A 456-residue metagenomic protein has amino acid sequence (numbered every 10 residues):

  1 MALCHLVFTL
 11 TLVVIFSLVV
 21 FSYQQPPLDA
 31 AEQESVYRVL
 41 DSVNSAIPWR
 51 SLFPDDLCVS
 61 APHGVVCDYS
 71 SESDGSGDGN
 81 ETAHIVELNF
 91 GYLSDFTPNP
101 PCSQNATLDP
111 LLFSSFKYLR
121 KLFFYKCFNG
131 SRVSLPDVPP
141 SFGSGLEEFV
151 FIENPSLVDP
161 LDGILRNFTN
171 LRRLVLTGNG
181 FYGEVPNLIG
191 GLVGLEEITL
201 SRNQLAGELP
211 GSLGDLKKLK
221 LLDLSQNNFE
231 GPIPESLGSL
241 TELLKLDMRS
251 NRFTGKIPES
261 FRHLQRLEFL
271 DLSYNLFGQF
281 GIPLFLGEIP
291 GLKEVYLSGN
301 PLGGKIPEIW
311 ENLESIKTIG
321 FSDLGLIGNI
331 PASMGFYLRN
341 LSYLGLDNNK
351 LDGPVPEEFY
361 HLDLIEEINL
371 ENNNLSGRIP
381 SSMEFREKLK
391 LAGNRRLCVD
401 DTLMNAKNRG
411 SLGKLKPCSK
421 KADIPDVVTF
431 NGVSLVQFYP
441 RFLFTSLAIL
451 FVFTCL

Functional and structural regions predicted by a protein language model:
M1-L456: Plant-biased, solvent-exposed loop and capping regions within N-terminal extracellular ligand-binding ectodomains
